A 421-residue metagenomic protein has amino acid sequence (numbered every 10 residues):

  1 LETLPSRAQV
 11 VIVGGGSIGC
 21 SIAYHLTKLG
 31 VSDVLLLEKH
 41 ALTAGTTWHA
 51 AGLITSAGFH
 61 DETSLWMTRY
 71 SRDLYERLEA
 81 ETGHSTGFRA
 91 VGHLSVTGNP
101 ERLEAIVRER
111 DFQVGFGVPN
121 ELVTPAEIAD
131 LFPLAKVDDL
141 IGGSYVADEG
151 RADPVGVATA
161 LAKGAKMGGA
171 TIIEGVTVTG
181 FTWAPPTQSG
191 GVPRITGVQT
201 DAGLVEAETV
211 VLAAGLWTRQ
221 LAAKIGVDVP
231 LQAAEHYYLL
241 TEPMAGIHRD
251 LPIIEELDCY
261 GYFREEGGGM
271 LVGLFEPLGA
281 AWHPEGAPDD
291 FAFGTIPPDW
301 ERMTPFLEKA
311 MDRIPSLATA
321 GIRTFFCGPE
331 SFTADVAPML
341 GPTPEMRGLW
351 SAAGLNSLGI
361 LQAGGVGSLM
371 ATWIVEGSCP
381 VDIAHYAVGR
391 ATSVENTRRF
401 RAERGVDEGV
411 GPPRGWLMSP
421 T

Functional and structural regions predicted by a protein language model:
L4-I18, L35: Beta1/beta-strand and adjacent pyrophosphate-binding region of the FAD-binding site in flavoprotein oxidoreductases
S21, T55, E62, F181-P297 (+2 more regions): Flavin-dependent oxidoreductases
T27-W48: Glycine-rich FAD pyrophosphate-binding loop
G52-L131, Y260-F263, G267-G269, D290 (+2 more regions): Dinucleotide-binding Rossmann-like beta1-alpha1 core, especially the glycine-rich loop that anchors the ADP
W66, V96-A105, S144-K166, I173 (+3 more regions): Short beta-strand to alpha-helix junction loop
S144-T209: Helical element adjacent to the flavin cofactor pocket in flavoenzyme catalytic cores
D258, P297-P420: C-terminal catalytic lobe of FAD-dependent flavoproteins
